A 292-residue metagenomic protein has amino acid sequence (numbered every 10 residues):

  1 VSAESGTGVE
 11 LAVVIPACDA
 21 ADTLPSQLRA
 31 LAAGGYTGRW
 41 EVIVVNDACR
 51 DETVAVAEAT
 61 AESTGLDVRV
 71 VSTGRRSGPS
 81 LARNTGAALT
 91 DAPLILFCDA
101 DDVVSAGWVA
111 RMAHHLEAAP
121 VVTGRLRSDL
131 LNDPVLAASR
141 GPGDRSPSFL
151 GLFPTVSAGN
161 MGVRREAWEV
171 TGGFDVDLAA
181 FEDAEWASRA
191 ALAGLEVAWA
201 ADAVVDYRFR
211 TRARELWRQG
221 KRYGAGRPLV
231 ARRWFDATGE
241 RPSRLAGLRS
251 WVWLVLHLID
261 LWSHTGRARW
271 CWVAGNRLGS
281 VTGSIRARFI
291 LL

Functional and structural regions predicted by a protein language model:
A20-A33: Short, well-formed alpha-helical segments that are part of the catalytic scaffolds of diverse glycosyltransferases
A30, N46-A55, R75, D99-D102: A conserved acidic beta->alpha catalytic loop
T73-T90: Glycine-rich, basic loop-to-helix element that forms the pyrophosphate-binding segment of sugar-nucleotide handling
I95: Short aromatic/hydrophobic "clamp" motif used to bind/position activated sugar donors
V103, G107-V135, R208: Conserved donor NDP-sugar-binding/catalytic core segment of glycosyltransferases
R125, L130, L136-P154, A158-G159: Short, flexible, basic/aromatic active-site loop/helix in glycosyltransferases
A180-S188: Acidic donor-binding loop at a coil-to-helix junction in glycosyltransferase catalytic cores that engages
K221-A225, A237-L292: Non-catalytic, C-terminal membrane-associated alpha-helical segments of glycosyltransferases
